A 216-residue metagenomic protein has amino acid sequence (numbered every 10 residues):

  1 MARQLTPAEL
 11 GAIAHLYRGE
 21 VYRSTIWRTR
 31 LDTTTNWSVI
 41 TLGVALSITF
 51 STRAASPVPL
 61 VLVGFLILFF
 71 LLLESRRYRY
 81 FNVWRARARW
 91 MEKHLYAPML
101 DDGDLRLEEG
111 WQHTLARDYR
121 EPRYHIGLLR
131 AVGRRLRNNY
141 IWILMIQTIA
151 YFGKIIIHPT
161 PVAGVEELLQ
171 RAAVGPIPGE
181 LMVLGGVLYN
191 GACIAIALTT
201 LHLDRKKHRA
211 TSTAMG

Functional and structural regions predicted by a protein language model:
M1-L16, M99-E121: Short, charged cytosolic
M1-S51, E180, G185, G191-I196: Cytosolic-side membrane-entry/anchor segment at the start of a transmembrane helix
Y22-D32, G110-I149, E180: Loop-to-transmembrane boundary segments
L31-R77: Long, highly hydrophobic alpha-helical transmembrane signal-anchor segments
T41-A45, V61-F69, W84, I143-G153 (+1 more regions): Lipid-exposed faces of alpha-helical membrane segments in multi-pass integral membrane proteins
T41-P59, I146-Q170: Juxtamembrane "helix exit" motif at the C-terminal ends of alpha-helical transmembrane segments in multi-pass membrane
I67-A116, A197-S212: Inner-leaflet juxtamembrane helices
Y151-G216: Alpha-helical transmembrane anchor segments
